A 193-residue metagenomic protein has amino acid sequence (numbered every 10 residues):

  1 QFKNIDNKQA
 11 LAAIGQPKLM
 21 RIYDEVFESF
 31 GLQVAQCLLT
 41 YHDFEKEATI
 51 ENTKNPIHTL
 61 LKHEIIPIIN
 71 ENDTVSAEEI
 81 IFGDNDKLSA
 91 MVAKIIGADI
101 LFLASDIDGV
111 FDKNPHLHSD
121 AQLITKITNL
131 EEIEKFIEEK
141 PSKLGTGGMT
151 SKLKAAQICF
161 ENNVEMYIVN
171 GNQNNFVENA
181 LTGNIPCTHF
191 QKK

Functional and structural regions predicted by a protein language model:
Q1-K193: C-terminal catalytic "cap/lid" subdomain
